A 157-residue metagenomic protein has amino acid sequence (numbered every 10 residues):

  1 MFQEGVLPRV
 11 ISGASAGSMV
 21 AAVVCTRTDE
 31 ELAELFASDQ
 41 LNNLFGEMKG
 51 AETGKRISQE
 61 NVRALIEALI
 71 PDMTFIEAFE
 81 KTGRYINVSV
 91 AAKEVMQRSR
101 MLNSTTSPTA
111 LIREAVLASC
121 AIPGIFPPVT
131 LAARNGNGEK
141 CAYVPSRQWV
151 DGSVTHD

Functional and structural regions predicted by a protein language model:
M1-I11, C25-D157: Patatin-like phospholipase
S12-G13, G17: Gly/Ala-rich beta-loop-alpha elbow adjacent to hydrolase catalytic centers
S18-T26: Short glycine-enriched nucleophile-adjacent loop and the immediately C-terminal alpha-helix near the catalytic center
